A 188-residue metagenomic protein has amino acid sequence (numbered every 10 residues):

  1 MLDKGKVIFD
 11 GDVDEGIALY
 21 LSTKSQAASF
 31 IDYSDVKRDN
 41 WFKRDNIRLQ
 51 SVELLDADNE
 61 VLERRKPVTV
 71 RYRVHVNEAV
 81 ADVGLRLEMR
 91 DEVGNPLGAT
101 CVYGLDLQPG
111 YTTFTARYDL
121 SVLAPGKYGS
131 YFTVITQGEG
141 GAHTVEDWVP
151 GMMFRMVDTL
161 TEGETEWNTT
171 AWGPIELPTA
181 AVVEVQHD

Functional and structural regions predicted by a protein language model:
M1-D188: Localized sequence-composition bias
